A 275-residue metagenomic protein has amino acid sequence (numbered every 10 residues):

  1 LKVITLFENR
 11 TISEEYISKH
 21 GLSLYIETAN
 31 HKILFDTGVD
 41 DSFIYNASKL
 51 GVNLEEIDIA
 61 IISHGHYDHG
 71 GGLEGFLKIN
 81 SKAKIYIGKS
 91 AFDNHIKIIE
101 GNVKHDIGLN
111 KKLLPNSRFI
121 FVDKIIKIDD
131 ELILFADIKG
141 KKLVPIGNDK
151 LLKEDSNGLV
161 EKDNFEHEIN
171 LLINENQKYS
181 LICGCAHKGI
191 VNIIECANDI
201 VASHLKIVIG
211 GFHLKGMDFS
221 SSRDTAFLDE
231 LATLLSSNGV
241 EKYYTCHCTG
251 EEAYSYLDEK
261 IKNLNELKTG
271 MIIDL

Functional and structural regions predicted by a protein language model:
L1-E14, D149-K162, H213-D224: Glycine-rich phosphate-binding "P-loop"
K2-L50, N164, E168-I182: Conserved beta-strand hairpin/beta-sheet module of binuclear metal-dependent hydrolase folds, prominently
F7-R10, T37-D40, G65, S90-A91 (+5 more regions): Active-site metal-binding loops of divalent metal-dependent hydrolases
I26, D36, A47, H64 (+4 more regions): Divalent metal-coordination and catalytic microenvironments
S42-D93, D199-I207: Active-site metal-binding motif and surrounding structural segment of the metallo-beta-lactamase
L50, S81, P115, G239 (+1 more regions): Short, structured coil segments at secondary-structure junctions
Y67-H69, E161-N170, N174-T269: Cap/insert and terminal regions of metallo-dependent hydrolase folds
A91-I169, E266-D274: Metallo-beta-lactamase
